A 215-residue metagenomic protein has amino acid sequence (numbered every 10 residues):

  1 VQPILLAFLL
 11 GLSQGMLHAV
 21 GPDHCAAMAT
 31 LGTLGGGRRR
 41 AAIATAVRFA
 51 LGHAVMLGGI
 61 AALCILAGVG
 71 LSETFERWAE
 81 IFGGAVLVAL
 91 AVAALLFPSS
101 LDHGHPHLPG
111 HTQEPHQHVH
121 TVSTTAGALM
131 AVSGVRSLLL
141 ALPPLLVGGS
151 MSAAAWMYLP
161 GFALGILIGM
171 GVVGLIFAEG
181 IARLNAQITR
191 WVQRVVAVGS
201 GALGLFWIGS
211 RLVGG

Functional and structural regions predicted by a protein language model:
V1-A19, A42-V47, E114-A131, A154-F162: Small-residue-enriched transmembrane helix starts and helix-helix packing motifs in multi-pass inner-membrane proteins
Q2-T74, A141-G149, I181: Juxtamembrane transmembrane-helix termini in multi-pass membrane transport proteins
P3, L95-V135, A186-R190: Alpha-helical multi-pass membrane helix bundles of inner-membrane/thylakoid proteins, especially permease cores
G21-H24, H53, V88, M130 (+2 more regions): Divalent metal-coordination and catalytic microenvironments
L57, A126-L140, G199-S200: Core segments of transmembrane alpha-helices that mediate helix-helix packing or line hydrophobic substrate/ligand
A62, L167-R183: Transmembrane alpha-helical segments of integral membrane proteins
T74-L101, Q187-G215: Selective transmembrane alpha-helices of multi-pass membrane proteins
S150-V172: Short alpha-helical packing/oligomerization segments
